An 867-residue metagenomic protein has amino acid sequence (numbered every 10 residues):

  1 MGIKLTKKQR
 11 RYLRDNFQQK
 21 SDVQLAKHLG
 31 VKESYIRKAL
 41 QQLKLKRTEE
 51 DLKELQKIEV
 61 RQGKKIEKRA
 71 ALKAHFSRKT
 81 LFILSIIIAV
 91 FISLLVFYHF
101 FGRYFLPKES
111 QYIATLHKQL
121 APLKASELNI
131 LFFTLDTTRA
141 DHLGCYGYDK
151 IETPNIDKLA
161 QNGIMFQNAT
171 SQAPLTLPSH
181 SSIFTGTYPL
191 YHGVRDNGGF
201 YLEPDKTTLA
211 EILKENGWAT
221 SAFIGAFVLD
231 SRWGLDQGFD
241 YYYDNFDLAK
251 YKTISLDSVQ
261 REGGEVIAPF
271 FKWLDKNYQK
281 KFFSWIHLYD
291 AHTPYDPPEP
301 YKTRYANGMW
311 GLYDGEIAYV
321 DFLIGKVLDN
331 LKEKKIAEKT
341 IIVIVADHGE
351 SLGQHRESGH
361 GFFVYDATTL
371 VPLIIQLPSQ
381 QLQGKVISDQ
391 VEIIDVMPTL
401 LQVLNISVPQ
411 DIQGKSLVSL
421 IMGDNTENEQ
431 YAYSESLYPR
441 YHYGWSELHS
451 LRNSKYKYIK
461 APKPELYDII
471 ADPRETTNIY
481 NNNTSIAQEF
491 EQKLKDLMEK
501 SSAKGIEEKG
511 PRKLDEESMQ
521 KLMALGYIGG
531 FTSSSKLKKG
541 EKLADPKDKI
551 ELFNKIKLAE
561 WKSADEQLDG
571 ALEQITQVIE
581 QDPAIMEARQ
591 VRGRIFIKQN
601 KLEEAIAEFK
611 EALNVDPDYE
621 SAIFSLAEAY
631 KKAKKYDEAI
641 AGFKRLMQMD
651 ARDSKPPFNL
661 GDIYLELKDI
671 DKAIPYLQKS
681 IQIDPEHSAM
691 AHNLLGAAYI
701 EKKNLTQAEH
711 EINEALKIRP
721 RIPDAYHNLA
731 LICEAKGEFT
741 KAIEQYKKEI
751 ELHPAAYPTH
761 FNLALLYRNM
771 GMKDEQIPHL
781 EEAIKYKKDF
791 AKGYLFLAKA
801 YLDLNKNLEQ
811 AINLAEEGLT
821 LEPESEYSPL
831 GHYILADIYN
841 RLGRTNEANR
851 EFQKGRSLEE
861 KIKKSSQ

Functional and structural regions predicted by a protein language model:
G2-I3, L45-E67, S93-L94: Short Lys/Arg-enriched helix C-cap and helix-to-coil transition segments that create basic nucleic-acid-contact patches
F82, I88-R594, K598-L602, A607 (+7 more regions): Catalytic domains that recognize anionic headgroups
F553, E587, S621, K655 (+5 more regions): Start-of-helix register in tetratricopeptide repeats
A564, K598, K632-A633, E666-L667 (+5 more regions): Register position in tetratricopeptide repeats
L568, L602, Y636, I670 (+5 more regions): TPR-repeat structural position
V578, E611-A612, R645-L646, K679-S680 (+5 more regions): Canonical positions in the second alpha-helix
Q581, V615, M649, I683-D684 (+5 more regions): Structural marker of alpha-solenoid helical repeat scaffolds
